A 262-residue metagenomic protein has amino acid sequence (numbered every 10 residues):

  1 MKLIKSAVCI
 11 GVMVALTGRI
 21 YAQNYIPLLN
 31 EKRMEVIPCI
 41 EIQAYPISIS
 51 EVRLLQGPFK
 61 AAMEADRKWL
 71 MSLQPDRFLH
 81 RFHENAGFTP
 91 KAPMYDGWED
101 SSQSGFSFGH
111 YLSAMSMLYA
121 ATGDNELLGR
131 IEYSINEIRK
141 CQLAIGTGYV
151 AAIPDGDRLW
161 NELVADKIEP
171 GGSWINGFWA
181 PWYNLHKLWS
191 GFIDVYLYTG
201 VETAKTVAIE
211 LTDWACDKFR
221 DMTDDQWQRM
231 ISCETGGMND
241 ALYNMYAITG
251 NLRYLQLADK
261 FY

Functional and structural regions predicted by a protein language model:
M1-N24: Bacterial Sec-dependent N-terminal signal peptides
Q23-Y262: Glycan-recognition and catalytic cores of secretory/periplasmic carbohydrate-active enzymes
